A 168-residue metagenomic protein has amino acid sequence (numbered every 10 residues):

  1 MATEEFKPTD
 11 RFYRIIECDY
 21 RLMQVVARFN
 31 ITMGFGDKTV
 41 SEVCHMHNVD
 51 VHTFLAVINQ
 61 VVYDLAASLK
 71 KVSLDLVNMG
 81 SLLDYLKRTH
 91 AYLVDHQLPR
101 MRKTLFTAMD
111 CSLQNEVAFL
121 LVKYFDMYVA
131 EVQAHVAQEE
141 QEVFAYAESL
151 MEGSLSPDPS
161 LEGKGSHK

Functional and structural regions predicted by a protein language model:
M1-K168: Small-residue-biased structural context
